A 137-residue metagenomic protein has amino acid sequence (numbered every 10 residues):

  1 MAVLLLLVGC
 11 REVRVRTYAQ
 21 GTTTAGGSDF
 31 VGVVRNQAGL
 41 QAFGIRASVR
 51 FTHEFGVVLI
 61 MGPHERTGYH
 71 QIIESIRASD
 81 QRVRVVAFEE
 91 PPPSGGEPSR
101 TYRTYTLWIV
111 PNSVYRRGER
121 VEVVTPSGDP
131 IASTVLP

Functional and structural regions predicted by a protein language model:
M1-V8: Sec-dependent bacterial lipoprotein signal peptides
G9-P137: Exposed, flexible binding/inhibitory loops of compact, secreted disulfide-stabilized domains
